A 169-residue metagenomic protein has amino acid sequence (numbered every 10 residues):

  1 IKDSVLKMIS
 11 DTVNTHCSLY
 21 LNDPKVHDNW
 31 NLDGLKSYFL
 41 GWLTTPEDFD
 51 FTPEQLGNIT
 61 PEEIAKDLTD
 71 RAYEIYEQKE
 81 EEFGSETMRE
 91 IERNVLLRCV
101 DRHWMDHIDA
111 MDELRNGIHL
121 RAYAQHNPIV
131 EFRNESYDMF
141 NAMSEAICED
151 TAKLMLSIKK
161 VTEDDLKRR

Functional and structural regions predicted by a protein language model:
I1-R169: Extended, charged helical/alpha-beta scaffold domains that provide interaction surfaces
